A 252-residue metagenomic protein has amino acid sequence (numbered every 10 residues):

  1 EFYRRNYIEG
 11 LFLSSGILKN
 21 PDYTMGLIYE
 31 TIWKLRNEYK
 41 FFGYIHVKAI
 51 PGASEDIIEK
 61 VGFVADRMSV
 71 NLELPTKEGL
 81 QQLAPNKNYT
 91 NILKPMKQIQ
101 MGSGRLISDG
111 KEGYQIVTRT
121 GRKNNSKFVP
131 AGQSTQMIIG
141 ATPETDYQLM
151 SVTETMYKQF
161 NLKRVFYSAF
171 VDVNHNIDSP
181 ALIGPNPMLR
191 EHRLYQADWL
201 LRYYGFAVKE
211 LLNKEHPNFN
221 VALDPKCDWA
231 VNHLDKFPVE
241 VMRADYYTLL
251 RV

Functional and structural regions predicted by a protein language model:
E1-T135, I139-E144, M156, V171-I183: Conserved Radical SAM active-site core
R5, Q159, L250-V252: Acidic-histidine catalytic/liganding microenvironments
E30, D56, S151, M242 (+1 more regions): Short Gly/charged-rich anion-binding patches and loops
Q81, L93-I99, G140-E154, K158-L223: A structural motif corresponding to the C-terminal lobe/cap of the Radical SAM core domain
N91, Q196, K226-A230, Y246: Exposed alpha-helical structural elements
A131, R193, E240-R243: N-terminal alpha-helical segment
N220-A222, D228-H233: Short, charged alpha-helical interaction segments and adjacent helix-coil junctions
D235-V252: Helix-hairpin-helix
